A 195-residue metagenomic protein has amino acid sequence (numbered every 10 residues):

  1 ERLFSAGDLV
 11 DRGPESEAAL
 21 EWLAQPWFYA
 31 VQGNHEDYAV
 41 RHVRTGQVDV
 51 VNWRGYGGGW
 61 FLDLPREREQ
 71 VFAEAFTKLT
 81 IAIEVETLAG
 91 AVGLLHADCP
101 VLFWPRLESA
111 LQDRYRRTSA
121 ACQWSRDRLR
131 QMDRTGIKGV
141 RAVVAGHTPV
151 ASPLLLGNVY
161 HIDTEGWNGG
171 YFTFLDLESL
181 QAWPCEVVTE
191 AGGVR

Functional and structural regions predicted by a protein language model:
E1-A19, R195: N-terminal active-site segment of His-dependent metallophosphoesterases
D8, L23, G33-N34, F61 (+4 more regions): Divalent metal-coordination and catalytic microenvironments
V10, H35-E36, D98-P100, P149 (+1 more regions): Catalytic metal-binding/acid-base residues of hydrolase active sites
S16-V85, A89-A91, R116-R126: Active-site neighborhood of divalent metal-dependent phosphoester bond hydrolases
D49-V50, G55, C99-I137: Active-site-proximal segments of metal-dependent phosphoesterases and phosphodiesterases across multiple
E84, L94-H96, F174-E178: Short, well-ordered beta-strand micro-motif
L88, L95-C99, G146-T148: Short, well-ordered beta-to-alpha junction loops that form the rim of enzyme active sites and present histidine/acidic
A121-V188: Conserved beta-sheet core of the metallophosphoesterase superfamily
